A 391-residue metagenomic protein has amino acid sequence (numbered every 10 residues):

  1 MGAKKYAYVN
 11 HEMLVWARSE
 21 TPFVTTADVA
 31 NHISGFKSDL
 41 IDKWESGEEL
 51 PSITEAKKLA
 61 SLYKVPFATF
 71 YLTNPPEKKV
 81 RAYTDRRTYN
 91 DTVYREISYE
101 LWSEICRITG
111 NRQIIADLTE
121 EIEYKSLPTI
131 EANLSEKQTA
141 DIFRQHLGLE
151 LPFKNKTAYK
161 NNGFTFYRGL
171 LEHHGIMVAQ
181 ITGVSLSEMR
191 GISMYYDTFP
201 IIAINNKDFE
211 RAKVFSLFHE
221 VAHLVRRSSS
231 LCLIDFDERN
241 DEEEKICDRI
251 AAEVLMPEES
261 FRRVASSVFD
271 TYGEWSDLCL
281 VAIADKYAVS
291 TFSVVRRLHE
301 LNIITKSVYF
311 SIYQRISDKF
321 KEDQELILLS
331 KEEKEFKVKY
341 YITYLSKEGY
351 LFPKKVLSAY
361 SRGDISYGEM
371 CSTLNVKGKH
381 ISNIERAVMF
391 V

Functional and structural regions predicted by a protein language model:
M1-V391: Active-site hotspot residues in diverse enzymes, especially metal/ion-binding acidic/histidine motifs
